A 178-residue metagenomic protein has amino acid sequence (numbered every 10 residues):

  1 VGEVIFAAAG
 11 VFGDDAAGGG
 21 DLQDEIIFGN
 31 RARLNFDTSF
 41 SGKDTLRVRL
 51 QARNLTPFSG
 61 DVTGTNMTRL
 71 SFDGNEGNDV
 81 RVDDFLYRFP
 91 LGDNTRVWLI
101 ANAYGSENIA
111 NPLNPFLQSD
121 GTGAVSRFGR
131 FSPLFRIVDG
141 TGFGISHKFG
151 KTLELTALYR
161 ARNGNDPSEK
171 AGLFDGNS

Functional and structural regions predicted by a protein language model:
V1-Q23: N-terminal periplasmic/intermembrane-space "pro-region" immediately following the signal or transit peptide
D21-G164: Outer membrane beta-barrel
N165-S178: Surface-exposed beta-loop-beta
